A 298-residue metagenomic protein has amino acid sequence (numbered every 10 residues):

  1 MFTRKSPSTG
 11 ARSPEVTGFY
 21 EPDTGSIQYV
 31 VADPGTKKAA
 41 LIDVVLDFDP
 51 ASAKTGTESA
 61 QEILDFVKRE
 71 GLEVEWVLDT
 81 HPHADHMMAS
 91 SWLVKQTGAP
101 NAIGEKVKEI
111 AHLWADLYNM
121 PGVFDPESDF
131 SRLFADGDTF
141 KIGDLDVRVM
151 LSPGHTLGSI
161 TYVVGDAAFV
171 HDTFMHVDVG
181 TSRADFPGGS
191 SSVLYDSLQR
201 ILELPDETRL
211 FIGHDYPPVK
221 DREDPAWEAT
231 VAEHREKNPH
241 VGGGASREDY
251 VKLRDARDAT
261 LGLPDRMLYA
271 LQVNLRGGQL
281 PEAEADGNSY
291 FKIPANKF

Functional and structural regions predicted by a protein language model:
M1-E15, D196-R209, G213-F298: Accessory terminal helices/loops
R12-E73, T161-H171: Conserved beta-strand hairpin/beta-sheet module of binuclear metal-dependent hydrolase folds, prominently
V16-F19, V30, D136-V164, E203: Core dinuclear metal-dependent hydrolase active-site scaffold
T24, D47-D49, P82-M87, K108-A111 (+3 more regions): Active-site environment of divalent metal-dependent phosphoester hydrolases
V31, D43, H81, L93 (+6 more regions): Divalent metal-coordination and catalytic microenvironments
I42, E73-P82, N101-E105, S152-G154 (+3 more regions): Active-site neighborhood of phospho(di)ester-bond hydrolases with catalytic His/Asp-centered motifs
D47-L145, K237: Active-site HxH/HxHxD metal-binding segment of metal-dependent hydrolases
Y162-V219: A contiguous binding-surface segment within folded domains or other stable secondary-structure elements
